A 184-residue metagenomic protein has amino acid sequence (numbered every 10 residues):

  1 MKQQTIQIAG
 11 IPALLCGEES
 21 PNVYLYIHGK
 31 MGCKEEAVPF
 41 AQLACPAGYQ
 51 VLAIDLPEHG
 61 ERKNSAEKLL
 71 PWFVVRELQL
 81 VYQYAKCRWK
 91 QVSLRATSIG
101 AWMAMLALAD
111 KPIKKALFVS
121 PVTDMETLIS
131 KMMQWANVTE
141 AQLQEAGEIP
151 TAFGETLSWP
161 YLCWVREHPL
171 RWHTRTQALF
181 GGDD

Functional and structural regions predicted by a protein language model:
M1-E19: N-terminal cap/lid segment of alpha/beta-hydrolase-fold proteins
P21-G29: Short beta-strand element of the alpha/beta-hydrolase
K30-Q42, L56: The serine-hydrolase catalytic nucleophile loop
A44-K63: Conserved alpha/beta-hydrolase
H59-R88: Catalytic nucleophile-loop/oxyanion-hole region of alpha/beta-hydrolase and closely related hydrolase-like folds
L94-A96, V119: Short beta-strand immediately N-terminal to the catalytic nucleophile in serine-hydrolase-like folds
A96-A104: Gly/Ala-rich beta-loop-alpha elbow adjacent to hydrolase catalytic centers
P112-D183: The alpha/beta-hydrolase serine catalytic core
